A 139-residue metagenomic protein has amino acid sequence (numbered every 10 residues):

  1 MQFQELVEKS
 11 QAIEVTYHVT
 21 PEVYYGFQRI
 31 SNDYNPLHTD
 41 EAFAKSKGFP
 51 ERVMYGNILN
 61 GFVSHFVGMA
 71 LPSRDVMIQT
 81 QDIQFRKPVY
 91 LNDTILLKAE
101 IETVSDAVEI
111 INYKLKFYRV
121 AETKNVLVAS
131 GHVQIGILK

Functional and structural regions predicted by a protein language model:
M1-A12, V89-K139: HotDog/MaoC-like acyl-thioester-processing domains
M1-V76: Hot-dog-fold acyl-thioester-processing enzymes
T16-H18, Q84, Q134-G136: Generic structural detector for well-ordered beta-strands
L37-H38, F49, F62, M77-I78 (+4 more regions): Short, intrinsically disordered/low-complexity patches at protein termini and at juxtamembrane boundaries
F43, Q79, V108-E109: Sparse recognition of residues in long alpha-helices and their boundaries
M69-L97: Mid-chain, well-packed structural core segment of small domains
